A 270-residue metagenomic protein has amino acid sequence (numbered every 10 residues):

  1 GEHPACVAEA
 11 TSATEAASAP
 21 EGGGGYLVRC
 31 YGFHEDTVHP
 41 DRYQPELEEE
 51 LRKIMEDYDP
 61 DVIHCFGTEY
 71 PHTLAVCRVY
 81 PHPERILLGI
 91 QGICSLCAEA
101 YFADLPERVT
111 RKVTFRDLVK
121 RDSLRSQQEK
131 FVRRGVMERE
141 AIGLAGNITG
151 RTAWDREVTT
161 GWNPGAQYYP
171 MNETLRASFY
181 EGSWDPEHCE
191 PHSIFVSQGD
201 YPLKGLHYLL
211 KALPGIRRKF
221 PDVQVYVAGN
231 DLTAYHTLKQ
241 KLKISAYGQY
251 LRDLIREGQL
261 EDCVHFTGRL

Functional and structural regions predicted by a protein language model:
G1-R29: N-terminal subdomain of nucleotide-sugar transferases
I54-Y70, V76, L87: Short N-terminal targeting/anchoring amphipathic segment
V62, Y80-K120, T149, Y169-N172: Active-site proximal beta-strand in glycosyltransferases
T110-N147: Membrane-proximal helix-turn-helix segments that form the acceptor-binding/catalytic region of lipid-linked
R139-L144, T149, R156-L175, H188-C189: Helix-loop-beta element that forms the nucleotide-linked donor phosphate-binding surface in glycosyltransferases
Q167-Y169, T233, L238-R269: Nucleotide-activated donor-binding/catalytic signature segment of Leloir-type glycosyltransferases, i.e., the conserved
M171-Y180, L232-T233: Short beta-strand->alpha-helix junction loop in the catalytic core of nucleotide-activated group-transfer enzymes
D185-K204, L210-G215, V225-Y226: Conserved donor-binding/catalytic core segment of Leloir-type glycosyltransferases
